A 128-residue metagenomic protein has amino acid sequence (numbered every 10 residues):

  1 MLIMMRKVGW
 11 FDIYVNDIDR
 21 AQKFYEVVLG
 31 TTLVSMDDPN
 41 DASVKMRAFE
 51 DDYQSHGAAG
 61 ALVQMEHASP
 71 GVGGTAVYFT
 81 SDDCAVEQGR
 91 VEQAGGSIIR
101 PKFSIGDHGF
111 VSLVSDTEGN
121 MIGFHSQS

Functional and structural regions predicted by a protein language model:
L2-G9, I13, V34-D38, Q88-S128: Vicinal oxygen chelate
M5, D12-G57: Core segments of cupin and vicinal oxygen chelate
V8-N16, R47, M65-R90, F110-S115: Vicinal oxygen chelate
K23, V27, A85-Q93: Replace "anionic and nucleotidyl ligands
A42, S69, S128: Flexible, glycine-rich phosphate/dinucleotide-binding loops and adjacent beta-alpha linkers at cofactor/substrate
D51-D52, M65, Q127: Generic beta-structure capping elements
Q54-A59, N120-I122: Short, charged/polar, Gly/Pro-enriched secondary-structure boundary elements
